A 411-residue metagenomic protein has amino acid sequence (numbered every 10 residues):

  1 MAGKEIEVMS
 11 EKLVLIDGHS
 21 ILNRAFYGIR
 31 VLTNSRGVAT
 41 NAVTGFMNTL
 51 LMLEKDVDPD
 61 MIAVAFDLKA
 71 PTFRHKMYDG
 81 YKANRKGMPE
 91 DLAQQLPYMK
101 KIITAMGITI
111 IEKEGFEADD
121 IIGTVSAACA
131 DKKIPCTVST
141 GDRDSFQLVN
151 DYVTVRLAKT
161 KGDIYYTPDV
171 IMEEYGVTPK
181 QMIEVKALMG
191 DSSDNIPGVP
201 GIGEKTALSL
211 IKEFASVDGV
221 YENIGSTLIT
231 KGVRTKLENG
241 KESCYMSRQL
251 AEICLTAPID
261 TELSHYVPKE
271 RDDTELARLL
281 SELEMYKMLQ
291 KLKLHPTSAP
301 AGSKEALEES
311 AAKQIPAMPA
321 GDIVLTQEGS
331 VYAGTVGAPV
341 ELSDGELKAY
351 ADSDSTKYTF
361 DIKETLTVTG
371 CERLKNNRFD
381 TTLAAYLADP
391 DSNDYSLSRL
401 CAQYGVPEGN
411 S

Functional and structural regions predicted by a protein language model:
G3-A63, D67, R74-M77: Non-catalytic, usually N-terminal nucleic-acid engagement modules in DNA/RNA processing proteins
I6, S10-E11, T33-N34, A83-I259 (+1 more regions): Extended two-metal-dependent nuclease catalytic cores across DNA- and RNA-processing enzymes
D17, V64, I122, D142 (+7 more regions): A residue-level signal for conserved active-site and pocket-lining positions in enzyme catalytic cores
F46-D58, T124-A128, S343-S355: Short, basic/hydrophobic alpha-helical segments
E54-A65, P135-Q147, L157, N239-L255 (+1 more regions): Structured, non-catalytic alpha/beta "coupling" segments that mediate domain-domain communication and provide generic
A63-D67, E112-E114, T137-G141, Y350 (+1 more regions): Acidic beta-strand-to-loop metal/phosphate-binding motif
T109, Y165-K186, A333-S411: Active-site-proximal helix-loop-helix substrate-binding element of RNase H-like nuclease domains
E262-T356: Long, highly charged low-complexity segments
